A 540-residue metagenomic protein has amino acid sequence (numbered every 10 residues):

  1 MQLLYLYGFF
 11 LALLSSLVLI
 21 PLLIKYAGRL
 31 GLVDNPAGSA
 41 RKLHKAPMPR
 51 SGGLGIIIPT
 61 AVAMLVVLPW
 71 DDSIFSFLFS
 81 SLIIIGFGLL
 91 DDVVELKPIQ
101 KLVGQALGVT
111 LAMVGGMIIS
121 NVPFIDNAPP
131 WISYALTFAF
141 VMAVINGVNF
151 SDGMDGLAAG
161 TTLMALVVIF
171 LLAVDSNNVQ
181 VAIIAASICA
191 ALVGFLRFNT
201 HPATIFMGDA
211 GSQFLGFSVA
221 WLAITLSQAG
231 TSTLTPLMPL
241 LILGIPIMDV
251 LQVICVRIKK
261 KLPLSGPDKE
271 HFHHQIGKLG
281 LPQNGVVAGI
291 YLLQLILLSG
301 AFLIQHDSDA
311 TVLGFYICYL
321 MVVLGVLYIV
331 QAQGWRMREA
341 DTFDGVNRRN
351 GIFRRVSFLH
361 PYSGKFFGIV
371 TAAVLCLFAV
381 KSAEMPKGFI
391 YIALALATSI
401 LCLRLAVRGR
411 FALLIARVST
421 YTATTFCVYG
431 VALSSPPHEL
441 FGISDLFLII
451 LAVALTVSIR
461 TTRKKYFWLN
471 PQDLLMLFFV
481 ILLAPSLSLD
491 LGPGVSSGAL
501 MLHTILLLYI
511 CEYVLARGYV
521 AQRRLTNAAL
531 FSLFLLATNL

Functional and structural regions predicted by a protein language model:
M1-M248, G364-K381, A395-R404, L414-S434 (+3 more regions): "…together with the soluble PPM/PP2C metallo-phosphatase catalytic core" -> "…together with the soluble PPM/PP2C
S15-P21, P246-V253, L324-G334: Hydrophobic alpha-helical membrane-embedded segments
L22-M48, Q252-N284, W335-R355: Cytosolic, membrane-interface loops and tails of multi-pass inner-membrane proteins
D71-L89, V93-L96, S299-Y328, A383-R408 (+1 more regions): Hydrophobic alpha-helical transmembrane segments and immediately flanking/interface helices in integral membrane
M207, H271-V286, K465-M476, L491-G492 (+2 more regions): Membrane-helix boundary/juxtamembrane motif in polytopic membrane proteins
H274, K278-E339: C-terminal membrane module of polytopic membrane proteins
Q283, G351-V374: Membrane-water interface at loop-to-transmembrane-helix junctions
G334-L359, L403-A416, I459-P471, Y513-Q522: Cytoplasmic membrane-interface regions of multi-pass membrane proteins
